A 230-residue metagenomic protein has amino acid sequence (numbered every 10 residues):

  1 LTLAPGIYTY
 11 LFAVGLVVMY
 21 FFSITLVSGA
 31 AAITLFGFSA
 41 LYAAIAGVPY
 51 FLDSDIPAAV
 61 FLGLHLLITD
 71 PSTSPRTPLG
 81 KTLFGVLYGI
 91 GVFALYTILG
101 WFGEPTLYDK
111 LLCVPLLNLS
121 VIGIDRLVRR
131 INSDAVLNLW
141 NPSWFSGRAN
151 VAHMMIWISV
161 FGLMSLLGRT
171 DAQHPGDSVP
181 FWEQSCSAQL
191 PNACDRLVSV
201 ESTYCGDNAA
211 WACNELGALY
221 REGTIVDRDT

Functional and structural regions predicted by a protein language model:
T2-A46: Internal active-site segments that recognize and position negatively charged phosphoryl groups and nucleotide moieties
L3-I7, V27-A30, Y50-A58, K81-L83 (+1 more regions): Loop-to-transmembrane alpha-helix initiation sites
A43-E104: Glycine/small-residue-rich hydrophobic helix-like segments
N132-R148: Membrane-interfacial, low-structure loops and terminal tails that flank and connect transmembrane helices in multi-pass
W144-D171: Internal/C-terminal transmembrane anchor helices
S178-F181, L197, L216: Structural register within alpha-helical repeat arrays
S187-N192, G206-D207, E222-R228: Short coil/turn and helix-start
V200, C213-E222: Hydrophobic face of amphipathic alpha-helices that form TPR/SEL1-like repeat modules and related alpha-solenoid
